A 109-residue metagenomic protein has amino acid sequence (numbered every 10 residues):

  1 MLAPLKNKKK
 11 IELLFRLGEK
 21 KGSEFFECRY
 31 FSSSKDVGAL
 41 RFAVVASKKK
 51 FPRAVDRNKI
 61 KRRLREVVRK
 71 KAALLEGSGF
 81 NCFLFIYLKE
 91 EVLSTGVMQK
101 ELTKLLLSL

Functional and structural regions predicted by a protein language model:
M1-L109: Positively charged, solvent-exposed patches that mediate nucleic-acid binding
